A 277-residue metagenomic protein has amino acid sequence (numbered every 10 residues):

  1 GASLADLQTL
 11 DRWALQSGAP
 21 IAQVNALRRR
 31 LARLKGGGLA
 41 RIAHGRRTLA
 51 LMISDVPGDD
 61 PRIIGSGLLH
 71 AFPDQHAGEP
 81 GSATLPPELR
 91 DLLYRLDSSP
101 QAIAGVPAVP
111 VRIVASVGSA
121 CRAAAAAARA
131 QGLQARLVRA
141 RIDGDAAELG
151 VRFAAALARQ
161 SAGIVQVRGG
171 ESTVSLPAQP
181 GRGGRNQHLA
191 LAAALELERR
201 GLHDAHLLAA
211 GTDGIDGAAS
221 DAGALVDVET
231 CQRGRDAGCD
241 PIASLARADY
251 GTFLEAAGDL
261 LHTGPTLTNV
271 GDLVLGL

Functional and structural regions predicted by a protein language model:
G1-P20, R122, L133-R136, C231-R235 (+1 more regions): Alpha/propeptide regions of enzymes that mature by internal proteolysis
A2-R95: Internal gly/pro-rich beta-alpha loop/helix module that stabilizes soluble enzyme cofactors or their anionic handles
P20-R28, P86-Q101, G132-R141, A162-V165 (+2 more regions): Flexible, glycine/charged-enriched surface loops at secondary-structure junctions
I21-A26, I53, I64-S66, F72 (+6 more regions): General beta-strand structural signal in soluble alpha/beta enzymes
A32, A40-R46, D55-P57, R62-I64 (+6 more regions): Solvent-exposed alpha-helices and their adjacent loops that cap or buttress functional pockets in soluble metabolic
A43-L49, G65, H70-R152: Accessory alpha-helical/coil subdomains and C-terminal extensions that flank or cap enzyme catalytic cores
G118, G132-A209, A218: Active-site segments that bind and position negatively charged phosphate/pyrophosphate groups
L191-L277: Internal helix-turn-beta structural module
